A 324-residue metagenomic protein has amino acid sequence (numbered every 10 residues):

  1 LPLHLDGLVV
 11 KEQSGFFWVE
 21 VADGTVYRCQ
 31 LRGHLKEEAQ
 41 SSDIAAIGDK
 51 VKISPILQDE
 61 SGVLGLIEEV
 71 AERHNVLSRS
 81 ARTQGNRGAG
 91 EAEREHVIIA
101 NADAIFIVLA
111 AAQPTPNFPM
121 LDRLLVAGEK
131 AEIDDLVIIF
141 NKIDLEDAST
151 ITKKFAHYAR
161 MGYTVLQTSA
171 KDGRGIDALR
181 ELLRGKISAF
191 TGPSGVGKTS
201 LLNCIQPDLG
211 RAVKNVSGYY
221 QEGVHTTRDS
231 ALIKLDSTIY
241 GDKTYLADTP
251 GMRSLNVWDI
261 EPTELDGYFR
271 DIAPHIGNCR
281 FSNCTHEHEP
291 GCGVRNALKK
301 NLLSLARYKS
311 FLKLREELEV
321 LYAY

Functional and structural regions predicted by a protein language model:
L3, G15, A39-L64, E69-I98 (+4 more regions): Helix-rich effector regions associated with P-loop NTPase G domains
F17-V21, C29, I53: SH3/SH3-like beta-barrel fold
T25-D43: Beta-strand/loop nucleic-acid-binding surfaces
N101-L109, E132-K142, G162-Q167: Conserved beta-strand/loop subsegment of P-loop NTPase cores
P119-K130: Histidine-anchored nucleotide/phosphate-binding helix
D144-V196: Canonical P-loop GTPase G-domain recognition
